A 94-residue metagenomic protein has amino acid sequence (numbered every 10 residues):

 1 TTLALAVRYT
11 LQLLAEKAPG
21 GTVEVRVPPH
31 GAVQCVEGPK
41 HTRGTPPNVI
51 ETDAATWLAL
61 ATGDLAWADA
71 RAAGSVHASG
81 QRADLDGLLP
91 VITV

Functional and structural regions predicted by a protein language model:
T1-V94: Feature captures hydrophobic
